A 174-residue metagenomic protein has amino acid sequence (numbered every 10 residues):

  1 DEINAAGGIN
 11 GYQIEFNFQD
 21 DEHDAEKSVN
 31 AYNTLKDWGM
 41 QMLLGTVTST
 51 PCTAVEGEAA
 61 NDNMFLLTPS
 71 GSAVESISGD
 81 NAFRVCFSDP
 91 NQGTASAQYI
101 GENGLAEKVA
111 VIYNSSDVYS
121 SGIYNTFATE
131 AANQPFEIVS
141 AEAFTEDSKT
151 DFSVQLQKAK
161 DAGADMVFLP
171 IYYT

Functional and structural regions predicted by a protein language model:
D1, Q19-A25, V47-T48, I112-S121: Extracytoplasmic "Venus flytrap"
D1-N10, N125-A132: Short, polar/charged alpha-helical segment
A6-S76, F144-F152, Y173-T174: Beta-alpha junction/loop-to-helix N-cap segments that form part of ligand/metal-binding clefts
G11-E15, W38-L43, N61-L66, S78-A82 (+3 more regions): Loop/turn elements at helix/coil->beta-strand transitions in domains of secreted/extracellular proteins
V29, K36, G101-E102, K160: Non-catalytic positions within long, well-ordered alpha-helices that form the structural scaffold/packing of enzyme
A82-T145, D165-M166: An alpha-beta-alpha
F152-K160: Short amphipathic alpha-helix with an adjacent loop that forms part of the alpha/beta core around
